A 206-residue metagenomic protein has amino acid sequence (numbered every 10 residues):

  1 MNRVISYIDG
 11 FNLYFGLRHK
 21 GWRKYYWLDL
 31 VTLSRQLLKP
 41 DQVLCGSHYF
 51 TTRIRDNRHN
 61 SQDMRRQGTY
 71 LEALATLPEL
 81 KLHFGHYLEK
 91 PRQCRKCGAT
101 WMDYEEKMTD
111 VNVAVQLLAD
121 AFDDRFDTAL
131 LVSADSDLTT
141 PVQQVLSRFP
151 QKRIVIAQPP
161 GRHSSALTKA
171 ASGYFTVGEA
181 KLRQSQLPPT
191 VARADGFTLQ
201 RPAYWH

Functional and structural regions predicted by a protein language model:
M1-D103, K152-R153, A157: Domain-level signal for Mg2+-assisted phosphodiester chemistry and nucleotide/NA-binding surfaces in nucleic-acid
K81-H206: Nuclease catalytic cores that cleave nucleic-acid phosphodiester bonds, predominantly acidic two-metal-ion
